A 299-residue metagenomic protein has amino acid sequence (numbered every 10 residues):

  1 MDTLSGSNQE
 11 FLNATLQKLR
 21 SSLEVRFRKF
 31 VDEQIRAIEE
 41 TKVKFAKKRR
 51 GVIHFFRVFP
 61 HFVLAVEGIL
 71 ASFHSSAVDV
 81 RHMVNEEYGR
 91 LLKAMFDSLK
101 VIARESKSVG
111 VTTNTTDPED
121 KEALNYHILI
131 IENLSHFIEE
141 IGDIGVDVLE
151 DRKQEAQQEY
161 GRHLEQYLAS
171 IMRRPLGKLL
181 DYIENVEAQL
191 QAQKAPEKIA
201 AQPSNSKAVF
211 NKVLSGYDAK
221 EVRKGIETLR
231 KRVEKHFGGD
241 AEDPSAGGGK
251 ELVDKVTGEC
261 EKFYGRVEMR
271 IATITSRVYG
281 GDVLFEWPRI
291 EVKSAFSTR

Functional and structural regions predicted by a protein language model:
M1-R299: Extended alpha-helical "rod" scaffolds
